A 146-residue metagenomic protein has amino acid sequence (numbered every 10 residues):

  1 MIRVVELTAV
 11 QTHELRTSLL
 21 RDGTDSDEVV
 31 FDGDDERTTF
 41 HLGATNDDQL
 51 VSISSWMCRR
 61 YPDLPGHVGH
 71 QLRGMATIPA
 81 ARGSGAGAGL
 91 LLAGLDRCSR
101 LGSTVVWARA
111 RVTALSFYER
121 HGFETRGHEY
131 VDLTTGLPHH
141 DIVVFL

Functional and structural regions predicted by a protein language model:
M1-L7: Conserved N-terminal entry element of GNAT/NAT acetyltransferase domains
V10-E14, S18-V68, R73, I78: Acetyl-CoA-dependent GNAT
R16, Y118, F123: Conserved active-site tyrosine of GNAT-family acetyltransferases
A81-A93: Conserved acetyl-CoA pyrophosphate-binding loop and the N-cap/start of the following alpha-helix in GNAT-like
L91, C98-R111: Conserved GNAT acetyl-CoA-binding A-motif
W107-R109, E124-D141: Conserved catalytic-core motifs of GNAT/GCN5-like acyltransferases
